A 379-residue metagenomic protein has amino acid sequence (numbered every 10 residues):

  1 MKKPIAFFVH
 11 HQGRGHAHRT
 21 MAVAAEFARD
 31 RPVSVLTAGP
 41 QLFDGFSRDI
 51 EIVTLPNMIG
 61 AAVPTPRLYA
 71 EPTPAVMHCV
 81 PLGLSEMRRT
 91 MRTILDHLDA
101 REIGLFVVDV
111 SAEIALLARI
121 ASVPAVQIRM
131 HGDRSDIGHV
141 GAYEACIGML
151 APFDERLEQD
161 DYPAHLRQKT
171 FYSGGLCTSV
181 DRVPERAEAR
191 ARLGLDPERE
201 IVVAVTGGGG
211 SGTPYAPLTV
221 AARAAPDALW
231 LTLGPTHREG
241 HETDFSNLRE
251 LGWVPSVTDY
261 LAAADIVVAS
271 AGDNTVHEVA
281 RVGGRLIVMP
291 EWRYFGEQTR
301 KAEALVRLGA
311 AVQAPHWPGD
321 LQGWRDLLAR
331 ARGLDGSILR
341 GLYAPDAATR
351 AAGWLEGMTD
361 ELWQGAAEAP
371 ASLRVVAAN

Functional and structural regions predicted by a protein language model:
K2-P4, H10-H11, R31-E86: Conserved nucleotide-sugar phosphate-binding/catalytic loop shared by glycosyltransferases and other
F8-M21, G212-T213: A short, glycine/small-residue-rich beta-strand->loop->alpha-helix junction that serves as a flexible
H16-F27, Q41-L42: Short amphipathic alpha-helix
A24, A187-I266: Donor-nucleotide binding loops and adjacent catalytic segments primarily of GT-B fold Leloir glycosyltransferases
E71-I114: Conserved nucleotide-sugar donor-binding subdomain of glycosyltransferases
L105-V110, V257-R300: A donor-sugar binding/catalytic signature common to diverse glycosyltransferases and related nucleotide-sugar
A145-G209, T236: A nucleotide-sugar donor-handling region in carbohydrate enzymes
D326-N379: C-terminal amphipathic helix plus adjacent low-complexity, charged tail appended to glycosyltransferase catalytic
